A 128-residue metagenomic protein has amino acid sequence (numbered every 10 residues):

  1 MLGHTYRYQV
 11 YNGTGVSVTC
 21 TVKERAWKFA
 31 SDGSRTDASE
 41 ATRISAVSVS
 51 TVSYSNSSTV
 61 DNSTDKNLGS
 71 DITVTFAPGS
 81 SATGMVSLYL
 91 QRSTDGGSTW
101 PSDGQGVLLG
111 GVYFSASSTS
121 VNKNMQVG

Functional and structural regions predicted by a protein language model:
M1-G128: Polar, enzyme-active/binding microenvironments
